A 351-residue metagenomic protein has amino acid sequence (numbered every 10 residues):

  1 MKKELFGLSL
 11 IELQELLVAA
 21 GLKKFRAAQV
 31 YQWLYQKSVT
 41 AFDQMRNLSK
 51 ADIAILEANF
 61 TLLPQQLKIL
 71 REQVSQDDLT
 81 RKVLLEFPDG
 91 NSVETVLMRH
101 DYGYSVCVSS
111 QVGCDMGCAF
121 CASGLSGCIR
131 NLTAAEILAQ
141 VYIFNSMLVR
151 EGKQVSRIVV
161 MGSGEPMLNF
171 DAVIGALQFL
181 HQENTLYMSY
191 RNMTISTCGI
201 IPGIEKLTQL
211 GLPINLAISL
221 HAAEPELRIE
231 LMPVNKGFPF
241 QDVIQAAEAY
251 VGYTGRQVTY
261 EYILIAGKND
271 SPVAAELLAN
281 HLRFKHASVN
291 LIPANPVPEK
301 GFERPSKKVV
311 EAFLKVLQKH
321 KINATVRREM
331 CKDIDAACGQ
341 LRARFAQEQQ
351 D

Functional and structural regions predicted by a protein language model:
M1-N91, E248-R256, Y262-D351: Auxiliary Fe-S-binding modules of radical SAM enzymes
L13, L79, Y104, Q154-R157: Exposed loop/turn and edge beta-strand positions of beta-sandwich/beta-sheet ligand-binding modules
S75, S109-S110, S123, S196 (+1 more regions): Short linear Ser/Thr-Pro motifs
Q76, P88, R99-D101, G199 (+1 more regions): A generic beta-sheet turn/junction motif
S92-L97: A short loop-to-beta-strand scaffold at the N-terminal edge of the catalytic core in hydrolase folds
R99-E136, Y142: Canonical Radical SAM [4Fe-4S] cluster-binding loop centered on the CxxxCxxC motif and its immediate flanking residues
N145-H320, A324: Conserved AdoMet/S-adenosylmethionine-binding subsite of the radical SAM
